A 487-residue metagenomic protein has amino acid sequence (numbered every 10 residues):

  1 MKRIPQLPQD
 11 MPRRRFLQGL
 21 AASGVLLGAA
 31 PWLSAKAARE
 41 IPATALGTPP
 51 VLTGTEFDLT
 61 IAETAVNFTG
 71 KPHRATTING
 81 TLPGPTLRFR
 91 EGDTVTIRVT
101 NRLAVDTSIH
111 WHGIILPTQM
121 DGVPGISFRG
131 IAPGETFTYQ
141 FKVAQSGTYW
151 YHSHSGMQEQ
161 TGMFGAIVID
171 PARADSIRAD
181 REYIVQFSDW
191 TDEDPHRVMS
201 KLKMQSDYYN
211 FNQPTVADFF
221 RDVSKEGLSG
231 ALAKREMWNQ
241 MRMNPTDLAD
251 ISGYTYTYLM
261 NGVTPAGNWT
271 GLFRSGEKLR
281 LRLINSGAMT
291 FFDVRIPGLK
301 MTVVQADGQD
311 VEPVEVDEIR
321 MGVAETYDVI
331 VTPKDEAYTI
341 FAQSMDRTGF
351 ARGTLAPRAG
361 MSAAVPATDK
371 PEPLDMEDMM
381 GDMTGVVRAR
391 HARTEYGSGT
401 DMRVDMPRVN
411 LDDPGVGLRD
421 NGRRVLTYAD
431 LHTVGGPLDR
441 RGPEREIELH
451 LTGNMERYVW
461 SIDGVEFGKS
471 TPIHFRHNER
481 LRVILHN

Functional and structural regions predicted by a protein language model:
M1-R15, A22: N-terminal secretory signal peptides
R3, L52-R178, D250, T255 (+4 more regions): Histidine- and aromatic-enriched segments that form or immediately flank copper-ligand environments
Q6-Q9, A30-N67: C-terminal segment of N-terminal export signals and the immediately downstream linker at the start of the mature
A38-F57, R390, Y396-D405, V409-L411 (+1 more regions): N-terminal pre-domain segments of enzymes
G54-A62, E226-Q240, L426-T452: Predominantly extracellular/luminal regions of secreted and cell-surface proteins, especially disulfide-bonded
E63, F187-R274: Mobile cap/lid helix-loop segments that border enzyme active or cofactor-binding sites and regulate substrate access
M120-G125, R129-A132, L232-D405: Histidine- and aromatic-rich segments of cupredoxin/plastocyanin-like copper-binding domains
R181-K201, D369-G381: Active-site-adjacent segment of 2-oxoglutarate/Fe(II) JmjC oxygenases
